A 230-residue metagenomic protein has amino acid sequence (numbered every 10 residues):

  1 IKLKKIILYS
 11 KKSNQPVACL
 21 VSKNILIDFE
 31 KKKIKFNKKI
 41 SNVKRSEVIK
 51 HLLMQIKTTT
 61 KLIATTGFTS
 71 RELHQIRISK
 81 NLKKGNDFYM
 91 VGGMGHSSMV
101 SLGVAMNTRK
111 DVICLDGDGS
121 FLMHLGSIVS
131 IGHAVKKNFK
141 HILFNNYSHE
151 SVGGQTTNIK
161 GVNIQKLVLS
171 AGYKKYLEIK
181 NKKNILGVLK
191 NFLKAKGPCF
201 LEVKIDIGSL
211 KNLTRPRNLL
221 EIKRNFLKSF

Functional and structural regions predicted by a protein language model:
I1-S13, Q155-N191: Conserved thiamine diphosphate
I1-V21, I27-F29, N138: N-terminal alpha/beta PP-like core and its mobile active-site loop of ThDP/TPP-dependent enzymes
P16-T58, K194-F230: Glycine/aspartate-rich loop-and-adjacent alpha/beta segment that forms the canonical ThDP
A18-S22, I63-T65, L115-D116, H141-N145 (+1 more regions): Short beta-strand segments
F29-K35, L73-R77, L125, V152-T156 (+1 more regions): Short acidic, glycine/serine/threonine-rich loops at helix termini
F29-S97: Active-site diphosphate/adenylate-binding microenvironment
H74-N146: Thiamine diphosphate
